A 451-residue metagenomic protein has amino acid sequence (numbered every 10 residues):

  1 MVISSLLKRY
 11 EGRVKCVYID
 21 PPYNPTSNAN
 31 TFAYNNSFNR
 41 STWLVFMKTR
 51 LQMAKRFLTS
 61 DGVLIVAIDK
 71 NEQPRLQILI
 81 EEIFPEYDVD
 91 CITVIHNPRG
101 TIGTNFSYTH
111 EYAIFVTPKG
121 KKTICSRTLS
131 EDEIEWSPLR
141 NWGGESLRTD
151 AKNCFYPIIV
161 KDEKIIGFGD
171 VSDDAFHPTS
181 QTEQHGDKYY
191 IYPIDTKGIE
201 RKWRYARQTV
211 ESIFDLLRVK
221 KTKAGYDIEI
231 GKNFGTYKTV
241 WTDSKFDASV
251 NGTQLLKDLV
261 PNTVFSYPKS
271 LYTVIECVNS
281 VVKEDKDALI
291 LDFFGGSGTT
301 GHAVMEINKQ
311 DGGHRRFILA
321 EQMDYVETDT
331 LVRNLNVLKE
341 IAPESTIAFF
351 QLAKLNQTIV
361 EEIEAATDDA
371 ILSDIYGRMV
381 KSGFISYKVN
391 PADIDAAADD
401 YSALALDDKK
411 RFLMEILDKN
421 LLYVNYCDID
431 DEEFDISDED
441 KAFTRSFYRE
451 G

Functional and structural regions predicted by a protein language model:
M1-S4: Short loop/turn elements that flank and shape the SAM/SAH-binding pocket of Class I
L6-K15, M47-K55, T59-S60, K70-V240 (+3 more regions): Accessory, often C-terminal, charged low-complexity segments
G12-A29, I80, I290-V304: Conserved proline-anchored active-site loop of SAM-dependent methyltransferases that bridges a beta-strand
K15-V17, P21-F46, R50, T59-D61 (+1 more regions): Mobile active-site "lid"/loop adjacent to the S-adenosyl-L-methionine
N30-N35, S249-N262: Short glycine/proline-rich turn/loop motifs
R40, L44, Y267, E327: Flexible, glycine- and charge-enriched loops at secondary-structure boundaries
G62-V66: Conserved beta-strand signature within the Rossmann-like core of class I S-adenosyl-L-methionine
L259-Y272: Conserved SAM-binding loop and adjacent beta-strand
